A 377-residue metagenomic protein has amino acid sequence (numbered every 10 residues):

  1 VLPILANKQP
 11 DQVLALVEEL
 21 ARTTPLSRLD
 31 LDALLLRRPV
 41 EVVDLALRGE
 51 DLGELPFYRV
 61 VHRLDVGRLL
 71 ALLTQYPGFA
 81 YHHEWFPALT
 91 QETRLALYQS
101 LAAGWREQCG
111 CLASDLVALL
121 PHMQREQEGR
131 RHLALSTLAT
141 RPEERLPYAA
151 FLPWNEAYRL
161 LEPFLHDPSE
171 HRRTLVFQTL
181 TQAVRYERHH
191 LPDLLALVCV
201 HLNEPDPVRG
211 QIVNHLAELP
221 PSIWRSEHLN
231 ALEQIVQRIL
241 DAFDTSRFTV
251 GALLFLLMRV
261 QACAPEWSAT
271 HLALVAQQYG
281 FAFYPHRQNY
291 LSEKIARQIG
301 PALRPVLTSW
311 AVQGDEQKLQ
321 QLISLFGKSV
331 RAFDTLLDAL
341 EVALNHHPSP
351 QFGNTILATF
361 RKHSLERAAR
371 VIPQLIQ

Functional and structural regions predicted by a protein language model:
V1-Q377: Alpha-helical structural signal with a strong bias for long, charge-/Ser/Thr/Gly-rich, low-complexity C-terminal tracts
